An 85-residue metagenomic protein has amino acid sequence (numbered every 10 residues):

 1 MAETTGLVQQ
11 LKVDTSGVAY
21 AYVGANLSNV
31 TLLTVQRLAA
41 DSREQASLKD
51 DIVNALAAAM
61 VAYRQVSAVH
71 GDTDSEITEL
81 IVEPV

Functional and structural regions predicted by a protein language model:
M1-V85: Exposed beta-strand/loop interface patches that mediate assembly or binding
